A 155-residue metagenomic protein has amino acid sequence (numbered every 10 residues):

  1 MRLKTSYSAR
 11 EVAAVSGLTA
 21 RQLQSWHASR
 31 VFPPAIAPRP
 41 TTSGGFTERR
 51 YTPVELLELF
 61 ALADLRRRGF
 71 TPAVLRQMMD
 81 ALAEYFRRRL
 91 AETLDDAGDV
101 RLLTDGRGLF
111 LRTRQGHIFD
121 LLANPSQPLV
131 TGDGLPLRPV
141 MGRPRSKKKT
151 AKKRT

Functional and structural regions predicted by a protein language model:
M1-L56: Basic helix-turn-helix/winged-helix DNA-binding cores and closely related short helical interaction motifs
M1-S6, F46-R49, P53-T155: Amphipathic alpha-helical "stalk" segments
